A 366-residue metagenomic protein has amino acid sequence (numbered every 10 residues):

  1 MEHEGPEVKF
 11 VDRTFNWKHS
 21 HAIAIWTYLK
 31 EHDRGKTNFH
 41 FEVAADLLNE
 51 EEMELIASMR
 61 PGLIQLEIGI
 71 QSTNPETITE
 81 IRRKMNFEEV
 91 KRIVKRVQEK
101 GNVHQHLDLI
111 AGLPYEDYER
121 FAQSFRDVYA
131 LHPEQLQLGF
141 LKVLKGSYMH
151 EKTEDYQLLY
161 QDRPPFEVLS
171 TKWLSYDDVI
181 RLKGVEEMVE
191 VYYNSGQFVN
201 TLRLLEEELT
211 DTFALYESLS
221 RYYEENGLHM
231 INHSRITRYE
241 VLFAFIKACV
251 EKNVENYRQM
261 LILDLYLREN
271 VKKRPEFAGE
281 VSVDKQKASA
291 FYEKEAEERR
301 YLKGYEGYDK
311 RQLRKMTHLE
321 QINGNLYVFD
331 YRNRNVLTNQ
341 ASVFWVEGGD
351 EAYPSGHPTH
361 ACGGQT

Functional and structural regions predicted by a protein language model:
M1-P114: Conserved SAM/AdoMet-binding glycine-rich loop
D12-N16, F39, V43, L169-Y176 (+4 more regions): Generic amphipathic alpha-helical segments used as scaffolds and interaction surfaces in large, multi-domain proteins
H19-S20, I70, E76-I81, L113-R120 (+1 more regions): Flexible glycine/acidic-rich beta-alpha junction loops that bind and position SAM and/or redox cofactors in anaerobic
N49, N86, D117, S175 (+1 more regions): A diffuse structural propensity rather than consistent per-protein peaks
E51-I56, P114-H132: Catalytic cores of alpha/beta
L66, V103-Q105, E119-F121, R126 (+1 more regions): Generic N-terminal leader/targeting and pre-domain segments
E187-T366: Radical SAM enzyme core and accessory elements
